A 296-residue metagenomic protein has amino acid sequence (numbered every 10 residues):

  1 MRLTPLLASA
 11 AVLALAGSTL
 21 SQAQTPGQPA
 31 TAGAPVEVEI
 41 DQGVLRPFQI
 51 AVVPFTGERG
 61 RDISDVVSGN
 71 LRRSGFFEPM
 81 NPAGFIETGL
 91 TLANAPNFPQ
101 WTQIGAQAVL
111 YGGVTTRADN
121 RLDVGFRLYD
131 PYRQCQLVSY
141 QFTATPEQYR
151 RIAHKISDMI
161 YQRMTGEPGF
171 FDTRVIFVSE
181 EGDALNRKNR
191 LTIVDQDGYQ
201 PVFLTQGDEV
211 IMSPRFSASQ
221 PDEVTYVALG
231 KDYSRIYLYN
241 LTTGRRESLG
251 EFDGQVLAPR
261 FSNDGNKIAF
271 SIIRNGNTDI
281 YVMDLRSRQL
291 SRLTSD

Functional and structural regions predicted by a protein language model:
A8-S18: Bacterial N-terminal signal peptides
Q28-P99, L110, V114: Short beta-strand->alpha-helix linker/helix-N-cap micro-motif that forms a surface specificity/interaction loop
S68, L92-M159: Amphipathic beta-strand/beta-sheet edge segments enriched in Tyr/Trp
Y132, D195-Y199, N240-G244, D284-R288: Short loop/turn segments that connect beta-strands within beta-propeller blades
E167-F171, A218-Q220, N263-D264: Residue-level detector of Asp-centered blade-edge/turn motifs that repeat once per structural unit in beta-propeller
P168, E180-R190, G207-E209, V227-I236 (+4 more regions): A flexible loop/linker signature enriched in serine peptidases of the S9 family
V175, E223-T225, G265-A269: Hydrophobic beta-strand positions that form the internal "hydrophobic ladder" of WD40/Gbeta-like beta-propeller blades
R215-S217, R260, T294: Conserved beta-strand position repeated across blades of beta-propeller domains
